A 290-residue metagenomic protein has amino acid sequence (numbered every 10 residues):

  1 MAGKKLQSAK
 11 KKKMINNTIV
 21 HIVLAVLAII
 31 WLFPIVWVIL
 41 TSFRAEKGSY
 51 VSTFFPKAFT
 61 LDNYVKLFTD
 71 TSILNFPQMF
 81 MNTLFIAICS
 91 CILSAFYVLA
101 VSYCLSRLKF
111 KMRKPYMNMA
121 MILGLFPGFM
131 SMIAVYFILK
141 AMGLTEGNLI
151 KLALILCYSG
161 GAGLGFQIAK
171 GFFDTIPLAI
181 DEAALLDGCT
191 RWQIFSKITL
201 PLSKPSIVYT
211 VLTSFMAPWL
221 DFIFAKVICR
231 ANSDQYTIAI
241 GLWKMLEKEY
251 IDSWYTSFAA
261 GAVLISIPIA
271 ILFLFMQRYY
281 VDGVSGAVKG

Functional and structural regions predicted by a protein language model:
M1-L6: ABC-family P-loop ATPase nucleotide-binding domain
S8-G290: A structural signal for multi-pass alpha-helical bundles of membrane permease subunits that mediate small-molecule
